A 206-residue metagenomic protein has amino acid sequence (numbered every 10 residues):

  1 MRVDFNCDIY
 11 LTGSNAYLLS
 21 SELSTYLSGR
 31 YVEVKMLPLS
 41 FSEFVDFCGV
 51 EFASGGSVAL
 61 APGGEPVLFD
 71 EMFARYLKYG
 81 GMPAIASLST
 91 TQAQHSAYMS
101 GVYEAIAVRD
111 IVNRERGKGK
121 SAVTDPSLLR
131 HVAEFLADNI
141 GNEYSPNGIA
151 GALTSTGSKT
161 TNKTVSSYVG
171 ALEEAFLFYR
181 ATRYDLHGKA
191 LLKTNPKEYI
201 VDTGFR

Functional and structural regions predicted by a protein language model:
M1-L11, S24-T25: Conserved catalytic/switch belt of AAA+ P-loop NTPases
V3, L18, F205-R206: Residues immediately C-terminal
N6, D70-F73, T194-N195: A structure-centric signal for secondary-structure junctions around beta-strands
I9, T25, Y76-L77, E198-I200: Short glycine- and Lys/Arg-enriched binding-loop motifs that mark or flank ligand-binding interfaces
L11, E33-K35, R180, I200: Structural signal for conserved beta-strand scaffold positions within catalytic alpha/beta enzyme cores
S14-A16, S21-N142: Interdomain motor-coupling "hinge/lid" segment immediately C-terminal to the ATP-binding subdomain of NTP-driven enzymes
S87, Q92-R206: Accessory nucleic acid-recognition modules appended to NTPase machines
